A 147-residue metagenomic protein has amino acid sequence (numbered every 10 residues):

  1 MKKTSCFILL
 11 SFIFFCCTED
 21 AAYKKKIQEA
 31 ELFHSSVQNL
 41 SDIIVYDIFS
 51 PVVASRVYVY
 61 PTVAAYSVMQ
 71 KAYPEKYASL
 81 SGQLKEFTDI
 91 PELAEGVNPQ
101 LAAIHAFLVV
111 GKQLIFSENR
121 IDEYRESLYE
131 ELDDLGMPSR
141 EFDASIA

Functional and structural regions predicted by a protein language model:
M1-K2, T18: N-terminal hydrophobic targeting signals that begin at the initiator methionine
K2-L9: Sec-dependent signal peptide recognition, specifically the positively charged N-region followed immediately by
I13-C16: C-terminal motif of bacterial Sec signal peptides marking the signal peptidase cleavage site
T18-A147: Acidic/polar surface patches and capping/hinge elements
